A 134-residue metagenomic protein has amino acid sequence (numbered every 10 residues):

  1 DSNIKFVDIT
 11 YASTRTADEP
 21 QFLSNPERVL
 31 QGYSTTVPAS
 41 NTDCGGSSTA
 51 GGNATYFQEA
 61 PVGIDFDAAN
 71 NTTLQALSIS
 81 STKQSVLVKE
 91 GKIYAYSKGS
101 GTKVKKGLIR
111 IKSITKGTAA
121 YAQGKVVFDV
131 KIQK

Functional and structural regions predicted by a protein language model:
D1-T82: N-terminal "domain-start" segment
A54-F57, I109, F128: Generic structural motif
A60-G117, Q133: Acidic, glycine-rich flexible loop segments
A120-K134: Short solvent-exposed strand/turn elements
